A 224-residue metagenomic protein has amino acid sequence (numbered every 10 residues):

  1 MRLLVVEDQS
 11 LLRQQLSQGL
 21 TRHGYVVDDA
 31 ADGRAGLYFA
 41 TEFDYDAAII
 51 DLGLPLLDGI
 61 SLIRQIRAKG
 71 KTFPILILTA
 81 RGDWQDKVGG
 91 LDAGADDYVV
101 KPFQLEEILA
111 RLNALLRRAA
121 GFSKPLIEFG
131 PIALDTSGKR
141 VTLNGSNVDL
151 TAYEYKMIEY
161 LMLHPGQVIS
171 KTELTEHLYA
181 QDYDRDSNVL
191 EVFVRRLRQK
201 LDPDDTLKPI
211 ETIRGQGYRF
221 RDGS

Functional and structural regions predicted by a protein language model:
M1-A119: N-terminal/domain-start alpha-helical segments
R2, N113-V168, T172, G223: Short, Lys/Arg-enriched segments at the junction into DNA-binding effector domains of transcriptional regulators
Q18, R22, V26, E42 (+8 more regions): Conserved amphipathic alpha-helical interaction elements at protein-protein interfaces in regulatory, energy-coupling
Y38, E176, Q199: Alpha-helical residues within the helix-turn-helix
Q104-R117, D149-E159, K171, D184-P203 (+1 more regions): DNA-recognition element of transcription regulators
L126, D182-R185: Conserved micro-motifs of the catalytic ATP-binding
L174-Q181: DNA-recognition alpha helix
L207: G2-box/ATP-lid motif of Bergerat-fold
